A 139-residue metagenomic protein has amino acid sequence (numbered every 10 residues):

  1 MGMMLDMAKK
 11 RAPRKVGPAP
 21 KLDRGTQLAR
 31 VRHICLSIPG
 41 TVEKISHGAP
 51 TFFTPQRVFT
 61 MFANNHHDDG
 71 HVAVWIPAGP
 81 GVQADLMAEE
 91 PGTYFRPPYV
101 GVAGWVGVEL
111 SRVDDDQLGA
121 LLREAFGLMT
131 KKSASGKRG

Functional and structural regions predicted by a protein language model:
M1-G139: Charge-dense, helix-prone N-terminal extensions
